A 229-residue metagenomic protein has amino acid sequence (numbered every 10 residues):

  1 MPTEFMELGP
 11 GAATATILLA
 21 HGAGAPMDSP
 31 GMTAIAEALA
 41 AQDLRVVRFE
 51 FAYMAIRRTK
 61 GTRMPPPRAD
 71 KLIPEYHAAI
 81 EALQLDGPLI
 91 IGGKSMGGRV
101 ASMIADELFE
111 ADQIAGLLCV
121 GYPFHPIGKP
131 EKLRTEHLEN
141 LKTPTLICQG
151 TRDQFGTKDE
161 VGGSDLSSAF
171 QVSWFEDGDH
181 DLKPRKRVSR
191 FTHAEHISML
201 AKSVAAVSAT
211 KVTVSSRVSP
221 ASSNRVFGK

Functional and structural regions predicted by a protein language model:
M1-L89, D179-K186: Serine-hydrolase catalytic machinery in alpha/beta-hydrolase-like enzymes
I91-G93, V120: Short beta-strand immediately N-terminal to the catalytic nucleophile in serine-hydrolase-like folds
G93-G97, A101: Gly/Ala-rich beta-loop-alpha elbow adjacent to hydrolase catalytic centers
V100-I104, G128: Hydrolases whose catalytic domains are alpha/beta-hydrolase-1, hotdog thioesterase, or metallo-beta-lactamase-like
D112-F124: A conserved short beta-strand
L141, I147-Q149: Short beta-strand/loop motif that positions the catalytic acidic residue of the alpha/beta-hydrolase fold
Q154-D159: Conserved alpha/beta-hydrolase "acid-adjacent" motif
G162, L166-V218, S222-G228: C-terminal catalytic histidine-bearing segment of alpha/beta-hydrolase fold enzymes
